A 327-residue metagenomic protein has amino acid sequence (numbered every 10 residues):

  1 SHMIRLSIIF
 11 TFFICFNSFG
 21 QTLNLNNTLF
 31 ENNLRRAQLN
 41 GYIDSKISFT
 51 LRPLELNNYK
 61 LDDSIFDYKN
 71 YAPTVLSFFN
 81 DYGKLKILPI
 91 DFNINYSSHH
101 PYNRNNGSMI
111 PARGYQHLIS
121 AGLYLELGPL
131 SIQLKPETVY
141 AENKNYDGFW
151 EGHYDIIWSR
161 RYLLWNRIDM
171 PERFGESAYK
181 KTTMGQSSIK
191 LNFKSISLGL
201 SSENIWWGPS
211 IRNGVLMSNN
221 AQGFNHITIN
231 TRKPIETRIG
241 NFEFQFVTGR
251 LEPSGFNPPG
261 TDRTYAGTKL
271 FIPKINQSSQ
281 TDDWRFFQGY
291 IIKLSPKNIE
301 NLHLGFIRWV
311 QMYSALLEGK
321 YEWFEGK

Functional and structural regions predicted by a protein language model:
S1-L25: Bacterial Sec-dependent N-terminal signal peptides
F19-Y115, Y124-S131, P136: N-terminal periplasmic/intermembrane-space "pro-region" immediately following the signal or transit peptide
F79-G83, L125-P129, N192-S195, P234-F244 (+1 more regions): Short loop/turn motifs that connect adjacent beta-strands in outer-membrane beta-barrel proteins
I94-Y96, L127-P129, T138-E142, F193-S195 (+3 more regions): Transmembrane beta-strands of outer-membrane beta-barrel pores
G114-I119, K181-S187, N192, N220-I227 (+1 more regions): Residues that define the transmembrane beta-barrel architecture of outer-membrane proteins
A121-L125, S187-F193, L200, I227-K233 (+1 more regions): Residues on the lipid-exposed face of transmembrane beta-strands in outer-membrane beta-barrel proteins
L125-L164, N298-R308: Carboxylate/His-rich catalytic cores and anion/metal-binding grooves
M170, F174, W206, F224-K327: Signature for the C-terminal beta-barrel architecture of outer-membrane proteins
